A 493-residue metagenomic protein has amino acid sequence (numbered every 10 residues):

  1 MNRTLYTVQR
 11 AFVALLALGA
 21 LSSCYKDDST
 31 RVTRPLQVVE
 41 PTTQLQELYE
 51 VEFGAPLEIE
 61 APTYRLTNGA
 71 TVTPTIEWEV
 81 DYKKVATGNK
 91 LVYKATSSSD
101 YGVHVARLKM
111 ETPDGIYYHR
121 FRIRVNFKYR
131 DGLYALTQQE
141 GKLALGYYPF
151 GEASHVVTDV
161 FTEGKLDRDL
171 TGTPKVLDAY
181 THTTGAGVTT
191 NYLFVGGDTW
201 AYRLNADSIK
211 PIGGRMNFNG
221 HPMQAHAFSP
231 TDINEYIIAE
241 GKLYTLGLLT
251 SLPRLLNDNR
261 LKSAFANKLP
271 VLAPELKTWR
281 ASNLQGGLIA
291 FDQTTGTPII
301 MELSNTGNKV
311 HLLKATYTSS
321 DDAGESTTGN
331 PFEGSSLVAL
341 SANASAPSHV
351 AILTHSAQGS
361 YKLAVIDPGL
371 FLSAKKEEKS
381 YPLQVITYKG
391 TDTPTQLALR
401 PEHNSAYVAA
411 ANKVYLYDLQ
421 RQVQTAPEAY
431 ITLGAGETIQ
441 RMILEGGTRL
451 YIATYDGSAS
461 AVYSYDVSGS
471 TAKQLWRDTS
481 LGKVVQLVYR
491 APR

Functional and structural regions predicted by a protein language model:
N2-L5, Y25-G164, G447, T454-R493: Acidic/polar, low-complexity intrinsically disordered N-terminal segments immediately downstream of a Sec signal
G19-S23: C-terminal motif of bacterial Sec signal peptides marking the signal peptidase cleavage site
P62-L66, Q138-E140, G196-T199, A239-K242 (+8 more regions): Short loop/turn segments immediately following the C-termini of beta-strands
T137-G172, D178, G185, T189-R215: Beta-propeller domains
H155, G187-L397, K473: Preference for solvent-exposed, low-hydrophobicity sequence contexts
D169-P174, A323-S335, Y388-D392, G434-Q440 (+1 more regions): Repeat-based blade/solenoid architectures
Q358-S460: Intrinsically disordered, low-complexity segments enriched in Gly and acidic/Ser/Thr residues that form flexible
